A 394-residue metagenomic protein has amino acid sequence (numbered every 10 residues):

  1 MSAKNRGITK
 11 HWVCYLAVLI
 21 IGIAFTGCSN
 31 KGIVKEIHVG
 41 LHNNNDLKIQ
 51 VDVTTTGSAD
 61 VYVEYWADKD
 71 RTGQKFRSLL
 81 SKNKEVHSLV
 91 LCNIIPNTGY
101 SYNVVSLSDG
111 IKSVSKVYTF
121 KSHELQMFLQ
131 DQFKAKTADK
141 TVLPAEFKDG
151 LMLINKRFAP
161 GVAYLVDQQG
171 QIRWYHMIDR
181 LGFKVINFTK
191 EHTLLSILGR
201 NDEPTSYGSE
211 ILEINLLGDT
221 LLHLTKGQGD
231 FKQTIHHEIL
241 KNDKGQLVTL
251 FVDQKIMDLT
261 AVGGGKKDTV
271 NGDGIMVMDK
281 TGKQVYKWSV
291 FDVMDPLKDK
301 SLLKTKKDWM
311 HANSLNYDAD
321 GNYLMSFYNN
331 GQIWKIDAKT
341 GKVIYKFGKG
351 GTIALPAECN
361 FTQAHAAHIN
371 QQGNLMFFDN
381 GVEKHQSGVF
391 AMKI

Functional and structural regions predicted by a protein language model:
M1-T9: N-terminal secretory signal peptides that target proteins for export/translocation
K10-L19: Sec-dependent N-terminal signal peptides
T26-G27: C-terminal motif of bacterial Sec signal peptides marking the signal peptidase cleavage site
N30-L125: Short, surface-exposed linear motifs at loops/turns and structural transition points
H42, G99, S106-S108, K116-I394: Histidine-/acidic-rich catalytic cores in large beta-rich domains
